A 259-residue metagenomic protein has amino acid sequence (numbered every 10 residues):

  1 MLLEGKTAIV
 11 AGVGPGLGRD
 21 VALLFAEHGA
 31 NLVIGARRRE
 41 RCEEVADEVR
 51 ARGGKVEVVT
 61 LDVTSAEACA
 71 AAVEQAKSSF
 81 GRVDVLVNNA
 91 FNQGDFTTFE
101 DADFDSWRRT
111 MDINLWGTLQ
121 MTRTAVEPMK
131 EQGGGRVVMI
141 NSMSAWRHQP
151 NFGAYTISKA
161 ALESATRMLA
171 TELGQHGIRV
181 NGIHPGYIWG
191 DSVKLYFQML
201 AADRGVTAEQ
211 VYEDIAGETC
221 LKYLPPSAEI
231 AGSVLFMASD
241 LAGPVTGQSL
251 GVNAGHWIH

Functional and structural regions predicted by a protein language model:
L2, K130, L221-V252, W257-I258: C-terminal substrate-recognition "lid" of short-chain dehydrogenase/reductases
T7, G12-P15: Conserved glycine-rich cofactor-binding loop
T97-F99, D103-R108, I215: Substrate-binding pocket helix/loop in short-chain dehydrogenase/reductase
T122, S158, T166: Active-site helix of classical SDR
E127, T171-E172, G243: Alpha-helical segment proximal to the catalytic Tyr-Lys
S142: Residue(s) in the substrate-gating loop at a strand-loop-helix junction that position the organic substrate next
G174, R179, V245-G247: Short, small/polar-rich loop/turn modules that mediate ligand/substrate recognition or access, typified
